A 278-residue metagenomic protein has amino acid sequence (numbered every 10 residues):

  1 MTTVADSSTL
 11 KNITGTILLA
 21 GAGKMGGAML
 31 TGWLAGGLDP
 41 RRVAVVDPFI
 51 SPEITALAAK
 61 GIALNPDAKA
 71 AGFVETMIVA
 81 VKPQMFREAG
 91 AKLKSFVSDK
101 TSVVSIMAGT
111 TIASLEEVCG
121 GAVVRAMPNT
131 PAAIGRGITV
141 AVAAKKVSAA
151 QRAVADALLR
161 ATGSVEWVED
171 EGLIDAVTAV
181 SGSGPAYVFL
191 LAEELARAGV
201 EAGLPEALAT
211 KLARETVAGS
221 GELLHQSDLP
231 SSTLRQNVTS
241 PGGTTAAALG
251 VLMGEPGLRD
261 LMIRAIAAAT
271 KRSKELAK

Functional and structural regions predicted by a protein language model:
T2, D6, K11, R214-K278: NAD(P)-dependent Rossmann-like dehydrogenase/reductase catalytic/cofactor-binding core
T2-A68, G72, V200-E201: NAD(P)+-binding Rossmann beta1-loop-alpha1 motif at the extreme N-terminus of oxidoreductases
I17, L173-A179, S231-Q236: Short pre-catalytic strand/loop immediately N-terminal to key active-site residues, enriched for Gly-Thr
M29-L30, A44, T55, K60 (+2 more regions): Rossmann-like NAD(P)(H) cofactor-binding subdomain of soluble oxidoreductases
S114-V123, I138-A176, Y187-Q226, R272: Internal alpha-helical scaffold of NAD(P)-dependent oxidoreductase catalytic cores
G184: Aromatic-residue-lined binding/catalytic grooves and analogous aromatic/hydrophobic interfacial grooves in multimeric
